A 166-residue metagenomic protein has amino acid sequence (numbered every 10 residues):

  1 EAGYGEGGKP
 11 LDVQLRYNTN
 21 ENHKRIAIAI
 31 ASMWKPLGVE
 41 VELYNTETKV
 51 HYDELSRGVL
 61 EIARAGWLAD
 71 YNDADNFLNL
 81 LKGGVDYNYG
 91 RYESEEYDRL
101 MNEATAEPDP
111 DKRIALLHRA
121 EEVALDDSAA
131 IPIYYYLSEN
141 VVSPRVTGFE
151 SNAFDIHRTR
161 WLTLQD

Functional and structural regions predicted by a protein language model:
E1: A short helix/loop element that forms part of the nucleotide-sugar donor recognition site in Leloir-type
Y4, V39: Short phosphate-binding/catalytic loops that engage adenosine nucleotides
E6-G7, L55: Flexible hinge/capping segments at coil-to-helix
K9-T19, V41-Y44, E61: Short, well-ordered beta-strand elements
E21-A31, H51-D166: Detector for C-terminal structural segments
E40-Y52: Early extracytoplasmic/lumenal segment of secretory-pathway proteins
